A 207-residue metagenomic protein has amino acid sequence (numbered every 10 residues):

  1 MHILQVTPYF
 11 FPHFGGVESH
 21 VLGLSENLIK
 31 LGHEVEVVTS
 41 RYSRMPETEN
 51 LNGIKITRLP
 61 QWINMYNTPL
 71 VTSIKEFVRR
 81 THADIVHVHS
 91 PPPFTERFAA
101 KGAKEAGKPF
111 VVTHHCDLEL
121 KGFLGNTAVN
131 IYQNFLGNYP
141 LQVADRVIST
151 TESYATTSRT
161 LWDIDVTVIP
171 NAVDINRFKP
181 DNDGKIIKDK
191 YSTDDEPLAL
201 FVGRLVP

Functional and structural regions predicted by a protein language model:
M1-R44, T48-K55, T81: N-terminal subdomain of nucleotide-sugar transferases
L4, T193-P207: Conserved donor-binding/catalytic core segment of Leloir-type glycosyltransferases
R41, S153, A172: Carbohydrate-associated surface elements
T48, S73, K179-T193: A short helix/loop element that forms part of the nucleotide-sugar donor recognition site in Leloir-type
L51-R79, V88, L124-V129: A short, charged, and often flexible helix/loop element on the N-terminal side of the glycosyltransferase catalytic
I85-E119, Q133: An aromatic- and histidine-rich active-site surface loop
P109-V111, L118-Y139, S149, T156: Nucleotide-sugar donor phosphate/pyrophosphate-binding loop at the beta->alpha transition of glycosyltransferases
P140-T151, T167-I169: A short beta-strand/loop micro-motif in the catalytic core of glycosyltransferases that engages the nucleotide-sugar
